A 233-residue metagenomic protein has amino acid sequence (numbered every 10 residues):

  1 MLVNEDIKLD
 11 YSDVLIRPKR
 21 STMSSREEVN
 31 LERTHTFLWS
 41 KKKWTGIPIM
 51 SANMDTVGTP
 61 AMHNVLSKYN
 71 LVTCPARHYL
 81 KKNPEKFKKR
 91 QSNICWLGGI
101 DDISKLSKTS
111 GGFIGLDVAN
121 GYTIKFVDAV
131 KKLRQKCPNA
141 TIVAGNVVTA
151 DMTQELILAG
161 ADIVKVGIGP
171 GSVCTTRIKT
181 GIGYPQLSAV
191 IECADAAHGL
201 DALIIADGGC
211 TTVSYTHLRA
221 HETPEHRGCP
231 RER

Functional and structural regions predicted by a protein language model:
M1-L203, R231: Active-site entrance/lid segments in N-terminal catalytic domains of soluble metabolic enzymes
V148, A206-S214: Glycine-rich beta-to-alpha active-site loop
T216-T223: Conserved small/polar residues in nucleotide/adenosyl-binding loops
